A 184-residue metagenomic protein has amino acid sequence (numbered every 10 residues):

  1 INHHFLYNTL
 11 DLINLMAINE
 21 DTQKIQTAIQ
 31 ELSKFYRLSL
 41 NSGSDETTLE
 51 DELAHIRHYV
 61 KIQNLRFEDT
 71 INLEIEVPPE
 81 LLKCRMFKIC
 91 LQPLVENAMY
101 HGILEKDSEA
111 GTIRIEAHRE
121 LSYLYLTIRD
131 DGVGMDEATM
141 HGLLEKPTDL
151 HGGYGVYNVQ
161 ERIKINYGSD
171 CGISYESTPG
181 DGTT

Functional and structural regions predicted by a protein language model:
I1-P179: Two-component histidine phosphotransfer core
T183-T184: Short C-terminal beta-strand
